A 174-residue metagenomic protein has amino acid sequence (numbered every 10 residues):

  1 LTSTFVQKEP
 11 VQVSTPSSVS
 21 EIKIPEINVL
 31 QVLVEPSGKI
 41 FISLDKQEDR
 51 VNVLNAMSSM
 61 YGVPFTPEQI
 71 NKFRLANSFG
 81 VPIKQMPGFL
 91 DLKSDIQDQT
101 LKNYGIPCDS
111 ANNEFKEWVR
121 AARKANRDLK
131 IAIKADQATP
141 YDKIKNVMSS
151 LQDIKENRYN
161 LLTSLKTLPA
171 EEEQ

Functional and structural regions predicted by a protein language model:
L1-S3: N-terminal single-pass transmembrane signal-anchor helix
V6-Q174: Long, low-hydrophobicity, acidic/polar, solvent-exposed interaction domains
